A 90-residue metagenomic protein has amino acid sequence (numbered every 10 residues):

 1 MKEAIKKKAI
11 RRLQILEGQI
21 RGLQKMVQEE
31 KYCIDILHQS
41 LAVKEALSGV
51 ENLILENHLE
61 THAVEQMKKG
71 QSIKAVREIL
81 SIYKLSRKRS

Functional and structural regions predicted by a protein language model:
M1-S90: Solvent-exposed interaction patches of small proteins and small membrane subunits
